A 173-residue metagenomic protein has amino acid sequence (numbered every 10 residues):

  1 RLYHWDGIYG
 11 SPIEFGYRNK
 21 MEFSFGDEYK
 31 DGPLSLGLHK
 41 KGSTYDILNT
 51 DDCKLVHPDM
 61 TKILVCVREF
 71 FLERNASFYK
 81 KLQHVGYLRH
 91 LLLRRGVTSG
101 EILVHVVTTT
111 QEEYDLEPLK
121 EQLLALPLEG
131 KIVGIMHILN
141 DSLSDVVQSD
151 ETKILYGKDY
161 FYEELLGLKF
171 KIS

Functional and structural regions predicted by a protein language model:
R1-S173: Accessory RNA-recognition modules of RNA-modification enzymes
